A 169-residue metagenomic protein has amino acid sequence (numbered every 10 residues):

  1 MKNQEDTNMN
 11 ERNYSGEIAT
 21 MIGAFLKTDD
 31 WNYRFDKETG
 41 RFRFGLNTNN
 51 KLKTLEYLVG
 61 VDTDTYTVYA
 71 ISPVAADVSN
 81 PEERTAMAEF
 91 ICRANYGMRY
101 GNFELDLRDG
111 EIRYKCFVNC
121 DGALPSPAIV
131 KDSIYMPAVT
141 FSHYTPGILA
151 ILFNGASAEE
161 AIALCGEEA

Functional and structural regions predicted by a protein language model:
M1-N8: Short, Lys/Arg-enriched N-terminal segments with co-localized hydrophobic residues within the first ~10-30 amino acids
E11-Y33: Amphipathic alpha-helical segments
D29-L55, V59-A75: Ser/Thr-rich, low-complexity intrinsically disordered terminal regions
P73-E111: Short, internal acidic amphipathic alpha-helical interface segments that mediate docking to partner proteins
V74-S79, V118-P125: A generic structural motif
R99-N102, Y144-A156: Long, hydrophobic, amphipathic alpha-helical segments used as structural scaffolds
D106, C116-F117, L124, V130-H143 (+1 more regions): Long, contiguous binding/interaction regions
L149-A169: Short, highly charged C-terminal tails/helix-capping segments
